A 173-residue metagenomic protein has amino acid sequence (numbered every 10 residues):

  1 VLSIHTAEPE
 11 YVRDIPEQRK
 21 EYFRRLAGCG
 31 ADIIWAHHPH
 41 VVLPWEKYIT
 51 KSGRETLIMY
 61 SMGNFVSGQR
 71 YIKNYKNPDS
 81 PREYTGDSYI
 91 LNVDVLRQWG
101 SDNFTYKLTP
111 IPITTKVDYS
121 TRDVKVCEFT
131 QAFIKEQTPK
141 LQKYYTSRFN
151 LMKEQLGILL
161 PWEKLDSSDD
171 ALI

Functional and structural regions predicted by a protein language model:
V1, Y60, V93: Conserved, mostly hydrophobic/aromatic
V1-R13: Short acidic, glycine-rich surface-loop motifs adjacent to enzyme active sites
T6, M62-N64, P112: A mature extracytoplasmic/lumenal domain signature
P9, F65-S67, T115: Structural signature of outer-membrane beta-barrel domains
I15-P16, T138: Ser/Thr-centered flexible coil motifs
E17-Y89: Conserved beta-sheet core of the metallophosphoesterase superfamily
Q69-I173: A short C-terminal boundary segment appended to hydrolase-like catalytic domains
